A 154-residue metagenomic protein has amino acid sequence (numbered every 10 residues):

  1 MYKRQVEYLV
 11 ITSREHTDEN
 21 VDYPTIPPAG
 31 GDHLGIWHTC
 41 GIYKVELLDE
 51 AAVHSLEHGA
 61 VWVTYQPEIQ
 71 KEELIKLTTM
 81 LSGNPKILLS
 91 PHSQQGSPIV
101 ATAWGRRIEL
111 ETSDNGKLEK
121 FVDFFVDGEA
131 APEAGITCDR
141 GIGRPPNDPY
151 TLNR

Functional and structural regions predicted by a protein language model:
M1-Y2: Short, small-residue-biased leader/transition segments that mark boundaries at the very start of proteins
H16: Cys/His-rich short segments
E19, P24, A29-G35, H58: Short, surface-exposed polybasic-aromatic patches that bind anionic ligands, especially phosphate groups
I26-P28, Q66-E68, Q94, W104-R107: Solvent-exposed coil/turn segments that connect beta secondary-structure elements in extracytoplasmic/periplasmic
G35-G83, I87-L88: Mid-length scaffold segments of soluble, non-membrane domains
K76-T79, G83-R154: Helix-rich interaction surfaces within compact, conserved domain-sized segments that mediate assembly or partner
